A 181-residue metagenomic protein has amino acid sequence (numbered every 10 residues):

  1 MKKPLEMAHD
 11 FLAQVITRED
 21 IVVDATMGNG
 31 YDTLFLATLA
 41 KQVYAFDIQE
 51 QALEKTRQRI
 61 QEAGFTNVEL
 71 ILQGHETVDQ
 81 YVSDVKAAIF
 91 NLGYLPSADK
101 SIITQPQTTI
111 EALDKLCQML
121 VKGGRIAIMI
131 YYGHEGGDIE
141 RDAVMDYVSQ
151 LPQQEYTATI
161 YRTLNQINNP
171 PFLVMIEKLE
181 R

Functional and structural regions predicted by a protein language model:
M1-I21, Y31: S-adenosyl-L-methionine
T17, F65, L120-K122: Helix-to-beta-strand junctions that scaffold the AdoMet/dcAdoMet cofactor pocket in Class I SAM-dependent enzymes
N29-K41: Conserved SAM-binding loop of SAM-dependent methyltransferases across substrates and taxa, primarily the Class I
Q42-D47: Conserved SAM-binding motif I beta-strand of class I
E54-D84: S-adenosyl-L-methionine
G93-E111: Mobile active-site "lid"/loop adjacent to the S-adenosyl-L-methionine
M119, G123-I130: Conserved beta-strand signature within the Rossmann-like core of class I S-adenosyl-L-methionine
G137-R181: Class I S-adenosyl-L-methionine
